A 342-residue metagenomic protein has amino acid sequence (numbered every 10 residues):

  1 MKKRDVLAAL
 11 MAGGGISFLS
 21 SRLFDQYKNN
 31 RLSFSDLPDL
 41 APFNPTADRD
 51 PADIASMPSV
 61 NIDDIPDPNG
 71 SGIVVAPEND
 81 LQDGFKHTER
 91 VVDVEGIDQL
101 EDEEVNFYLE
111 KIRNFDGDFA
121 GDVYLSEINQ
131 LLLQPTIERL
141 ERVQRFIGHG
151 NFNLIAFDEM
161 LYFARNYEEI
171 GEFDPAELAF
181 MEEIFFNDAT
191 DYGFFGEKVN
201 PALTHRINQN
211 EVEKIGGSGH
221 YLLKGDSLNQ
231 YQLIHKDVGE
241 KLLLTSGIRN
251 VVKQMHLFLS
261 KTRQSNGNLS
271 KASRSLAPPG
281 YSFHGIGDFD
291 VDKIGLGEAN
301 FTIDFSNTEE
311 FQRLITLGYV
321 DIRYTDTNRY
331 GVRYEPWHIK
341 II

Functional and structural regions predicted by a protein language model:
R4-D5, N250: Residue-level detector of intrinsically disordered/flexible regions characterized by low predicted structural confidence
D5-Q26: N-terminal export signals
V6, M255-H256: Alpha-helical elements of the RecA-like P-loop NTPase motor core of helicases
S21-T245, S260-I342: Extracytoplasmic cell-surface/polysaccharide-interacting catalytic and binding patches
R249-M255: Short, well-ordered surface patches within globular domains
